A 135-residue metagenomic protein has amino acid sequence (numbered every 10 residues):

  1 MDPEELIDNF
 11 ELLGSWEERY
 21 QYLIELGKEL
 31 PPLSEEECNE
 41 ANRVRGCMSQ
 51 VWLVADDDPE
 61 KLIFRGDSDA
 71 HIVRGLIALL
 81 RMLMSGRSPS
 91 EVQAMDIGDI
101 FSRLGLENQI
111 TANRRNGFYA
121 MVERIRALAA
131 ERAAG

Functional and structural regions predicted by a protein language model:
M1-D2, H71-G75: Short acidic alpha-helix initiation/capping motifs at coil-to-helix transition points, especially at protein N-termini
M1-Q50, D57-K61, F101-G135: N-terminal intrinsically disordered, cationic/polar leader segments that include organellar targeting peptides
S34-C38, R65-G66, L76-I77: Short, glycine/acidic-enriched capping/hinge loops at junctions between secondary-structure elements
R45-G46, S68-I72: Secondary-structure capping and boundary motifs in well-ordered enzyme cores
D56-A70, R81-S85: Conserved interaction-surface patches within small, structured recognition/assembly domains
V73-N108, R115: Active-site- and interface-proximal helix/loop "cap" or "latch" segments in soluble metabolic and energy-transducing
